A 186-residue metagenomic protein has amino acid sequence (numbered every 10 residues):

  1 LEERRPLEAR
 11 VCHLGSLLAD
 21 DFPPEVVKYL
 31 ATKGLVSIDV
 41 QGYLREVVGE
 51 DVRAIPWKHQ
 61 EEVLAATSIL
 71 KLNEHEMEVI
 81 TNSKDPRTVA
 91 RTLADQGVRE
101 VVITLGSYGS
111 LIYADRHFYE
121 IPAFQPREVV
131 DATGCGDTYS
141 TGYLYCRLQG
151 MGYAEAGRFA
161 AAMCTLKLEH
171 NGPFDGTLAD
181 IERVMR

Functional and structural regions predicted by a protein language model:
L1-E25, V47-H59: Conserved phosphate-binding/catalytic loop of the ribokinase/pfkB sugar-kinase fold
P6-L7, A31, V63-L64: A short, aliphatic-rich alpha-helical micro-motif
A9-R10, G34, S68, R99: Conserved acidic residues
V11-H13, S37, K71, V102: Structural motif
K33-V40: Active-site proximal beta-strand in glycosyltransferases
G42-F118: Conserved phosphate/ATP/ADP-binding segment of small-molecule kinases
I103, F124-M185: Conserved post-catalytic alpha-helical subdomain immediately downstream of the catalytic base and nucleotide-binding
